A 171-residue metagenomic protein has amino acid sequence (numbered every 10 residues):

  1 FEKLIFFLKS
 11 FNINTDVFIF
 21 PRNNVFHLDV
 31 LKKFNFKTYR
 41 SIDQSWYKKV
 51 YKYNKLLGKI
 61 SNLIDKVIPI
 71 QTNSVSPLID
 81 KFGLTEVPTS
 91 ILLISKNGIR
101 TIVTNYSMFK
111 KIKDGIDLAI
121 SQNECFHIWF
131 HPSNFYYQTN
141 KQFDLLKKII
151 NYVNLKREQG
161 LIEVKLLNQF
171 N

Functional and structural regions predicted by a protein language model:
F1-K3: Glycine-rich phosphate-binding "P-loop"
I5-D16: Short, surface-exposed connector motifs at secondary-structure boundaries
F11-N12, I99, F126, S133: General secondary-structure edge motif
N14-A119: Active-site-adjacent pocket scaffolds in enzyme catalytic domains
T38-I42, Y106-N171: C-terminal domain-boundary segment and adjacent tail
